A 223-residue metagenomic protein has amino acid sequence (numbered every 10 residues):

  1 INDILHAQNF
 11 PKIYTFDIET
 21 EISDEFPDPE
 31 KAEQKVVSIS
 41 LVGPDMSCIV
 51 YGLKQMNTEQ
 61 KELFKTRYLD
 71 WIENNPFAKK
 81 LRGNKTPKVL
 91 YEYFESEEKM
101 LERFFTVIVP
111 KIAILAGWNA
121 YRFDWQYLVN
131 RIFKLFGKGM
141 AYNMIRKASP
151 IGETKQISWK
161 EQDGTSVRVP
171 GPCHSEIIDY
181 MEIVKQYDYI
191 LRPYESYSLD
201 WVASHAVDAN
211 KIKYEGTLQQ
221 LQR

Functional and structural regions predicted by a protein language model:
I1-K111: DnaQ-like (DEDDh/DEDDy) 3′-5′ exonuclease domain used for proofreading and 3′-end trimming on nucleic acids
V36-M46, I114-R223: Metal-dependent phosphoesterase core characteristic of DEDDh/y 3'-5' exonuclease domains
